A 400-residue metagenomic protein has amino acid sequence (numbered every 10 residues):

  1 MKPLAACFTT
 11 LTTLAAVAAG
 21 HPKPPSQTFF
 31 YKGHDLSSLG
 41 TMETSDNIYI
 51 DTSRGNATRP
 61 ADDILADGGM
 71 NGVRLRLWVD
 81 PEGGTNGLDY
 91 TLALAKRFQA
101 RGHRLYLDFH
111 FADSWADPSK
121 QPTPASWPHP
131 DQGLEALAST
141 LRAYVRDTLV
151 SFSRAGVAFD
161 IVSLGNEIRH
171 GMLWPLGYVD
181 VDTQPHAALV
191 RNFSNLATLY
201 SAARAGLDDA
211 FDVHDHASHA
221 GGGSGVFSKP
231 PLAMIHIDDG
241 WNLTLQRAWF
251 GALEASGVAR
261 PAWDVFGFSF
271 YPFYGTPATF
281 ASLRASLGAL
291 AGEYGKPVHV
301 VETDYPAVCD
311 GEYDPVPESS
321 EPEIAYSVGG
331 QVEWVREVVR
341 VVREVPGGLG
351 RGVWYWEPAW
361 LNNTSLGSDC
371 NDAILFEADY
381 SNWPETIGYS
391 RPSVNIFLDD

Functional and structural regions predicted by a protein language model:
M1-K23: Fungal secretory targeting signals
P24-A61: Boundary/entry segment of secreted carbohydrate-active catalytic domains
H34, L65, D108, V162 (+4 more regions): Conserved, mostly hydrophobic/aromatic
E43, N47-N56, V79-D89, W115 (+5 more regions): Acidic-and-aromatic substrate-binding clefts and catalytic sites of carbohydrate-active enzymes
T44-I50, V181, A289, V308-D400: Aromatic-rich peripheral "rim/lid" segments of glycoside hydrolase catalytic domains that contact and position glycan
P60-D63, D212-L232, G240, T244-S319 (+1 more regions): Glycoside hydrolase catalytic-domain groove-lining segments
D62-N192, L196-Y200, R204-G225, K229-P231: Substrate-binding cleft and catalytic face of glycoside hydrolase catalytic domains, especially the flexible beta-alpha
